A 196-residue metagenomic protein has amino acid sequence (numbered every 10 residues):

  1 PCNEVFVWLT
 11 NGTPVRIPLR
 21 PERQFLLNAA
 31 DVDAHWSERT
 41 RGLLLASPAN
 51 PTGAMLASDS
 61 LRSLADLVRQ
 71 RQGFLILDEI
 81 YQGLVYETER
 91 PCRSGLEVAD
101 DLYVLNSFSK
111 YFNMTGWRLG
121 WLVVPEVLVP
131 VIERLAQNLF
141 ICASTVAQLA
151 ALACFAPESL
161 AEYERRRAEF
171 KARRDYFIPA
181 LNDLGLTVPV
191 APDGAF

Functional and structural regions predicted by a protein language model:
P1-G12: Substrate-binding/gating loop at the entrance of the active-site cleft, primarily in PLP-dependent aminotransferase-like
W8, V15, F25-R39, P51-L75 (+2 more regions): Active-site pre-lysine segment of PLP-dependent enzymes
R16-R20: Short beta->alpha connector loops at strand-helix junctions that form conserved, small/polar/Pro-enriched
A29, L77, A136, R167 (+2 more regions): Short amphipathic alpha-helical/adjacent loop interface patches that line ligand and macromolecule-binding sites
E126-V131, T145-A168, A180: Amphipathic alpha-helix from the class-I
E133-C142: A short glycine-threonine-serine/GTX helix/turn-capping micro-motif
L152, A168-I178, V188-F196: Conserved glycine-rich beta-strand-loop-beta hairpin in the small C-terminal domain of fold type I
